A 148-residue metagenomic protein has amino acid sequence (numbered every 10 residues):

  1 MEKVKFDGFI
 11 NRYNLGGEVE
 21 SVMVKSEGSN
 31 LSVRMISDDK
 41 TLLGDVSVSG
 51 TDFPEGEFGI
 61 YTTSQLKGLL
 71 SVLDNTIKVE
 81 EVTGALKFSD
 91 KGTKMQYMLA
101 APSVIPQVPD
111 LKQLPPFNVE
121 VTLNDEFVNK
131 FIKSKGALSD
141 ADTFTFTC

Functional and structural regions predicted by a protein language model:
M1-M98, P116-C148: DNA polymerase processivity clamps
M98-V104: Soluble, acidic/polar mature domains that operate outside membranes
V104-T122: Long, charge-dense
